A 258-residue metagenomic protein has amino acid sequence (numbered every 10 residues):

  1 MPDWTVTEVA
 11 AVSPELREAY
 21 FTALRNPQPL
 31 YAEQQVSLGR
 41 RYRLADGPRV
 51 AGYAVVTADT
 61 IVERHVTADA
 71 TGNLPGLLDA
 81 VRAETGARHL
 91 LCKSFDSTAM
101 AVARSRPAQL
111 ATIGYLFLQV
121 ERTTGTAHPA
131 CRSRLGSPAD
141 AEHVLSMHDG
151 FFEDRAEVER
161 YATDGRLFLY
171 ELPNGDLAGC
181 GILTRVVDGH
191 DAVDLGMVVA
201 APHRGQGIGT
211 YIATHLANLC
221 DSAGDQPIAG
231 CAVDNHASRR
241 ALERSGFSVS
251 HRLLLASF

Functional and structural regions predicted by a protein language model:
M1-Q28, E121-R155: Short amphipathic alpha-helix that is part of the acyltransferase structural core
Y20-R41, D149-P173: Active-site rim helix/loop that mediates acceptor-substrate recognition in acyltransferases
L24-Y31, C92-F95, R122, A162-L167 (+4 more regions): Long, contiguous binding/interaction regions
R25-T85, A178-D194, V198-A201: Conserved donor-binding loop and adjoining core beta-sheet/short helix segment in diverse acyl/aminoacyl transferases
T57-T60, V66-A130, A256-F258: Acyl-donor-binding surface of acyltransferase catalytic domains
A70-A83, V199, G205-D221, R239-R244: Conserved acetyl-CoA-binding loop-helix of GNAT-fold acetyltransferases
T85-D96, C220-A232: Conserved GNAT acetyl-CoA-binding A-motif
V102-S105, A241-L242, F247: Conserved active-site tyrosine of GNAT-family acetyltransferases
